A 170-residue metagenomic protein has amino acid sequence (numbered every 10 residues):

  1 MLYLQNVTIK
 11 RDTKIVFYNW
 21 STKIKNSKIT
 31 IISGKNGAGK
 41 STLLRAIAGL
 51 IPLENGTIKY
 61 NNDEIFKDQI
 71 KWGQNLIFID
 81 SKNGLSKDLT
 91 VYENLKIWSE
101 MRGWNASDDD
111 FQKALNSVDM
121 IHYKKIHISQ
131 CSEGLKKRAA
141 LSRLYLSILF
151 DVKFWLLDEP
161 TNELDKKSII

Functional and structural regions predicted by a protein language model:
M1-S27: A short, flexible loop at the N-terminus of ABC-type nucleotide-binding domains that lies
S33-K35: The feature captures the beta-strand-to-loop junction immediately N-terminal to the Walker
A48: Helix-to-loop junction immediately C-terminal to a conserved catalytic motif
G56-K67, K71-W72: Conserved ABC transporter NBD signature motif
K82, K87-G103: Q-loop/switch helix immediately C-terminal to the Walker
D108-Y123: Conserved ABC ATPase "signature" region
H127-K136: Conserved ABC ATPase signature
K153-E159: Catalytic Walker B motif of ABC-type/P-loop ATPase nucleotide-binding domains
